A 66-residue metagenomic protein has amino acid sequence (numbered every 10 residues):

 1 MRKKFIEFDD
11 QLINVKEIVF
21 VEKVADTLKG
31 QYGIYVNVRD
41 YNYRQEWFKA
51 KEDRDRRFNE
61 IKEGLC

Functional and structural regions predicted by a protein language model:
M1, K23, E52: Catalytic phosphate/metal-binding cores of nucleic-acid and nucleotide-processing enzymes, i.e., regions that mediate
M1-L12: Short aromatic-glycine motifs in intrinsically disordered, low-complexity regions
F8, F20, V36-V38, E63: Intrinsic disorder/low-complexity segments, especially N-terminal tails and targeting/processing regions
I13-V24: Phosphoinositide-dependent membrane-docking surfaces
K23-Y43: Short aromatic-glycine-(Arg/Gly/Cys) micro-motifs in beta-strand/loop hairpins
Y41-K51: A short, exposed loop/beta-hairpin motif centered on an aromatic-Gly-Thr core
A50-C66: A short, charged, amphipathic alpha-helix used as a generic interaction element across diverse proteins
